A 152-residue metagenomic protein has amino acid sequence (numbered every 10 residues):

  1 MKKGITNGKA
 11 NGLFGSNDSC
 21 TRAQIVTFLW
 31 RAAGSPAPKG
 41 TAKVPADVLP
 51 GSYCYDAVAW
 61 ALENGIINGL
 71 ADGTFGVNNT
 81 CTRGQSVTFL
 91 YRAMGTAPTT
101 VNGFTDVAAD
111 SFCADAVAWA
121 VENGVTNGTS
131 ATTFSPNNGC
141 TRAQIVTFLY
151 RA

Functional and structural regions predicted by a protein language model:
K2-K3, N7-V26, W30-D56, E63-G84 (+3 more regions): Feature responds to low-complexity, polar/acidic, surface-exposed segments characteristic of secreted/exported proteins
A116-N123: Short glycine/proline-rich, acidic loop/turn segments that cap or connect secondary-structure elements
